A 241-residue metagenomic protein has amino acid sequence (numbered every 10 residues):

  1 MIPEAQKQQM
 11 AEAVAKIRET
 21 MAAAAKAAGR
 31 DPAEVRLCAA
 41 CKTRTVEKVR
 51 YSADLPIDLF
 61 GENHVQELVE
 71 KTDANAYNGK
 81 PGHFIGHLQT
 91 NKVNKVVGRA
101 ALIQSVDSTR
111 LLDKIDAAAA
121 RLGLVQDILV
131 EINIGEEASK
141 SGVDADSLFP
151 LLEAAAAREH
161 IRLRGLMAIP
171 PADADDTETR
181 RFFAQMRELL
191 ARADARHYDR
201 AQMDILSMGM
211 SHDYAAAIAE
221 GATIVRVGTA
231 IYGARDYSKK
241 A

Functional and structural regions predicted by a protein language model:
M1-H212, E220, Y232: Conserved alpha/beta-domain cores
A222-K240: Gly/Pro- and small hydrophobic-enriched strand-loop and loop-to-helix capping segments that sit at the rims
